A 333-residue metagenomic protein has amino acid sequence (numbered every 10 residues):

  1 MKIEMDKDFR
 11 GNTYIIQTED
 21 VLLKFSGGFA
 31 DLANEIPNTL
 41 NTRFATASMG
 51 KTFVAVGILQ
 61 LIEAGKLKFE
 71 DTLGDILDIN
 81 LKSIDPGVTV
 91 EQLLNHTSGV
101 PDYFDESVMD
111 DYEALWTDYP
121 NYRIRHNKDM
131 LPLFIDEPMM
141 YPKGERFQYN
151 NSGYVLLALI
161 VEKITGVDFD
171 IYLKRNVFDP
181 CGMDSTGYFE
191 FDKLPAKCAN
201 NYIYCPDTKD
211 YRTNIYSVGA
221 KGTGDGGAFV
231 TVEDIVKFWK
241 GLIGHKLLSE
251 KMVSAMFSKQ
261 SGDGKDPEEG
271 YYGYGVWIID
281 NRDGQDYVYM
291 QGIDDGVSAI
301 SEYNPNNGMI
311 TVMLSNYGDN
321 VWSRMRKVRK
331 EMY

Functional and structural regions predicted by a protein language model:
M1-F44: Short, conserved catalytic-motif segment at the N-terminal edge
N12-I16, G275-W277, S301: Short beta-strand scaffold segments in enzyme catalytic cores
Y14, Q92-L94, I310-L314: Structural recognition of the beta-strand scaffold that forms the well-ordered cores of secreted hydrolase catalytic
E19, R43-E70, L157-E162, I235 (+1 more regions): Active-site SXXK
F25, G57, A299-Y317: Short, well-ordered beta-strand elements
K68-S83: Short, glycine/proline-biased beta-turn/loop segments that scaffold the active-site neighborhood
D85-Q291: Short, surface-exposed loop or secondary-structure junction motifs that flank catalytic or metal-binding residues
N281-D283, G318-Y333: Short, gly/Ser/Thr-rich active-site loops of penicillin-recognizing serine hydrolases
